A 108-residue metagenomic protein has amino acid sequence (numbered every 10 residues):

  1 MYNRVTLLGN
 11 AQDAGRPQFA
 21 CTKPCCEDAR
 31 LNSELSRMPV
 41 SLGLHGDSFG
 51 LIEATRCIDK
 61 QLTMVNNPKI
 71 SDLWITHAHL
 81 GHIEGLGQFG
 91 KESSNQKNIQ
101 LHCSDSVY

Functional and structural regions predicted by a protein language model:
Y2-M64: Conserved beta-strand hairpin/beta-sheet module of binuclear metal-dependent hydrolase folds, prominently
D47-H102: Active-site metal-binding motif and surrounding structural segment of the metallo-beta-lactamase
C103-V107: Conserved Walker A/P-loop ATP-binding site and its immediately adjacent core in helicase/helicase-like ATPase domains
